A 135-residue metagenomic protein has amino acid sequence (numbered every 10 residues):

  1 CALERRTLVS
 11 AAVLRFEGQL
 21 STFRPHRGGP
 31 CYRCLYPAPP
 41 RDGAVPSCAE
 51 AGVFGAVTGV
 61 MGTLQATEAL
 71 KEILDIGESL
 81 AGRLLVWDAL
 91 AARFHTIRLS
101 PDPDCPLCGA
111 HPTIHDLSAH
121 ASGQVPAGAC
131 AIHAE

Functional and structural regions predicted by a protein language model:
C1-R24: ADP-ribose/adenylate-binding Rossmann-like module
S10, P25-Y36, A51: Rossmann-fold dehydrogenase core element
R27, G62, P101: Short metal-coordination and nucleic-acid-contact micro-motifs, chiefly zinc-binding Cys/His arrays
C34-G55: The feature captures the short pre-catalytic strand/loop hairpin that immediately precedes and shapes the active-site
A56-V60: Short, conserved micro-motifs enriched in small and acidic residues
T63-A81: Oxidoreductase and adenylate-handling cofactor-binding alpha/beta cores
G77-E135: Phosphate-binding loop/pocket of nucleotide- and phosphate-handling active sites
